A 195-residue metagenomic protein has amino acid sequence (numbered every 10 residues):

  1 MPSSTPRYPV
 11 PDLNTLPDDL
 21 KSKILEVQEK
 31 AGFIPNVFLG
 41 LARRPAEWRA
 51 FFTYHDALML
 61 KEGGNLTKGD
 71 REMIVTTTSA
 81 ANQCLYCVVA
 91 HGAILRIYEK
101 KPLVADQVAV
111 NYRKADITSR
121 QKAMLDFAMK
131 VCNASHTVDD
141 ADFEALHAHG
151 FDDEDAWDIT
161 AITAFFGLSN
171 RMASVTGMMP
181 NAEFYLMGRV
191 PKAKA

Functional and structural regions predicted by a protein language model:
M1-A195: Hydrophobic alpha-helical segments
